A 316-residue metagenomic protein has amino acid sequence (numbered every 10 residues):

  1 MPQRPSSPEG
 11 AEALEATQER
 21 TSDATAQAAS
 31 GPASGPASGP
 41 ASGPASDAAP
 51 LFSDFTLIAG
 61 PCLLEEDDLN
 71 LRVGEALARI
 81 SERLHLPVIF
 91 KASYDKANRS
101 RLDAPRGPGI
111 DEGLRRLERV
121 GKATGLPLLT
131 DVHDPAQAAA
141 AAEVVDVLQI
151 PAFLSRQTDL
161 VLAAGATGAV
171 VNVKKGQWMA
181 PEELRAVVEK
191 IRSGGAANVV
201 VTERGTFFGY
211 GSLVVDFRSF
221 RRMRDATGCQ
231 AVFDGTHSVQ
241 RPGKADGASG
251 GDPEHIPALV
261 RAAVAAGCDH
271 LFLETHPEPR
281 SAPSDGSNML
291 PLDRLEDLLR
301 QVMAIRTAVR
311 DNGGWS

Functional and structural regions predicted by a protein language model:
P2-A28, G43-I58, A76, V309-W315: N-terminal amphipathic alpha-helix/helix-capping segment at the start of soluble metabolic enzymes
F52-T56, L84-V88, K122-L128, V144-D146 (+4 more regions): Short, well-ordered coil/turn segments that N-cap beta-strands
L57-N70, V88-I110, T275-G286: Glycine-rich, proline-tolerant flexible connector loops at the mouths of alpha/beta enzymes
N70-G74, A78, A138-F153, T158-T167 (+1 more regions): A short alpha/beta connector and helix-capping loop motif
R79, R83-L84, P105-L129, A164-V170 (+2 more regions): Alpha-helix-loop-beta-strand connector modules within alpha/beta enzyme cores
D103-D111, V147-L154, Y210-V214, S238-A265 (+2 more regions): Active-site-adjacent loop and "lid" segments of alpha/beta metabolic enzymes
P108-G109, L126-Q137, D146-D159, V170-P181 (+1 more regions): Catalytic beta/alpha-barrel core
G168, N172-T275: Catalytic alpha/beta core domains of metabolic enzymes, predominantly
